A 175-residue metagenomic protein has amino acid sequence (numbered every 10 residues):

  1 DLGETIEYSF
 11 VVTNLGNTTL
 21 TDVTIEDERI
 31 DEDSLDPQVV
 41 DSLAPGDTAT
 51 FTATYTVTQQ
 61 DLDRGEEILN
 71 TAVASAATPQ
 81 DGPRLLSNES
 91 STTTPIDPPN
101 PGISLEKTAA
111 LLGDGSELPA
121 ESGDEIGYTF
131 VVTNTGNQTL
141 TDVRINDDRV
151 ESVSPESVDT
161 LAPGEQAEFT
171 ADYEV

Functional and structural regions predicted by a protein language model:
D1-V175: Exported/extracytosolic protein signature
